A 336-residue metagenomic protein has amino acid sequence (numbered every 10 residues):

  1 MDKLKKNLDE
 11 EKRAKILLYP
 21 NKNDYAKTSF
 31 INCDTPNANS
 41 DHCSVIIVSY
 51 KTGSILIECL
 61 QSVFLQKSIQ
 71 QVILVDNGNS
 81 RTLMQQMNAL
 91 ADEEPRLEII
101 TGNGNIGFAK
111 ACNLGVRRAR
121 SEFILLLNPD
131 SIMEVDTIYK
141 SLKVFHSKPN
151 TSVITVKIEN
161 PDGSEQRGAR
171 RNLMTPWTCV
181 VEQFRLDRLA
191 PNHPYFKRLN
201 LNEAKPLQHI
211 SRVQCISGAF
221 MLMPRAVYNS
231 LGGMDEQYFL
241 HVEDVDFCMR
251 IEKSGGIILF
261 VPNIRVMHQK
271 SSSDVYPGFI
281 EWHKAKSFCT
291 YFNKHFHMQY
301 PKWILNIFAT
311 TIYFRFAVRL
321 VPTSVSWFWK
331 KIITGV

Functional and structural regions predicted by a protein language model:
Q61-Q70: Short, acidic, metal-binding catalytic loop of nucleotide-sugar glycosyltransferases
S62, D76-M87, G104: A conserved acidic beta->alpha catalytic loop
T101-A119, K140: Glycine-rich, basic loop-to-helix element that forms the pyrophosphate-binding segment of sugar-nucleotide handling
I124: Short aromatic/hydrophobic "clamp" motif used to bind/position activated sugar donors
V135-G168: Conserved donor NDP-sugar-binding/catalytic core segment of glycosyltransferases
L173-V213: Short, flexible, basic/aromatic active-site loop/helix in glycosyltransferases
P206-G233, Q237-R265: A short, conserved alpha-helix in the catalytic core of glycosyltransferases
M249-W327: Active-site-adjacent helix/loop segment of glycosyltransferases that harbors family-specific signature motifs
